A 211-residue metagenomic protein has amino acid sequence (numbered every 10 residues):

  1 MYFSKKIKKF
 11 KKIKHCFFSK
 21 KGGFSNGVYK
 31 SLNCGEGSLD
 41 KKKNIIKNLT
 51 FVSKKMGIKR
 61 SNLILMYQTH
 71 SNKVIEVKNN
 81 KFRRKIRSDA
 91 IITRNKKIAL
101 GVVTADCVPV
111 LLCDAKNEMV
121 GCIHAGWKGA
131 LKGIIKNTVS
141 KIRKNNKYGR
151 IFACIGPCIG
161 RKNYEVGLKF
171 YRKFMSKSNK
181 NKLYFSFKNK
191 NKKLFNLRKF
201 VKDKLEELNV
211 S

Functional and structural regions predicted by a protein language model:
M1-S211: Active-site microenvironment for binding and transforming phosphate-containing groups
